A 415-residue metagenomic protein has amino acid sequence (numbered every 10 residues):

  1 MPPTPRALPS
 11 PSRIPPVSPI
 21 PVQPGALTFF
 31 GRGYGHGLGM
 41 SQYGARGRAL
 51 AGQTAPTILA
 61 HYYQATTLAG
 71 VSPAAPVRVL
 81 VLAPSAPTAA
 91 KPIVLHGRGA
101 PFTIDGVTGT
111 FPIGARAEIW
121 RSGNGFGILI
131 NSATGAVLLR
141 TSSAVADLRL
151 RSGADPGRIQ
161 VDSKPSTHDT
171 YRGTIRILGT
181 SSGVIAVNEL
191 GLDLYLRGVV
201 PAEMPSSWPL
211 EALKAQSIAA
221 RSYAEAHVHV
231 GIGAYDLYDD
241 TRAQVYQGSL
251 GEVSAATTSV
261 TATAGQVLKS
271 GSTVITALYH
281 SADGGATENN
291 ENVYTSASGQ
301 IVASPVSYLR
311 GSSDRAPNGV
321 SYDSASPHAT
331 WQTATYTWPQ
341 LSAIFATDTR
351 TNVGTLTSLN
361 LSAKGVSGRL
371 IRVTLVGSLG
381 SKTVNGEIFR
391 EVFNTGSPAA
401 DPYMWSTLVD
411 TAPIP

Functional and structural regions predicted by a protein language model:
M1-P415: Conserved, single-site charged/polar hotspot
